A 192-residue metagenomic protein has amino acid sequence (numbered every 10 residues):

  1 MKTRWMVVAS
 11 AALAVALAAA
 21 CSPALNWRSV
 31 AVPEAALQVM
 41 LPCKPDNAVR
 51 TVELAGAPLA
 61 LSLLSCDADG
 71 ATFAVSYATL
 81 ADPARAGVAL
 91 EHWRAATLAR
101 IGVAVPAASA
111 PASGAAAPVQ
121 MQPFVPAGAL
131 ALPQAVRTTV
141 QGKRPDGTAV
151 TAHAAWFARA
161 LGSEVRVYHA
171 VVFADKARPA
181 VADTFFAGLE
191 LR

Functional and structural regions predicted by a protein language model:
M1-S10: Bacterial N-terminal signal peptides that target proteins for export
L17-A20: C-terminal motif of bacterial Sec signal peptides marking the signal peptidase cleavage site
S22-A24: Bacterial signal peptide processing site
N26-M40, F173-K176: Short aromatic-glycine motifs in intrinsically disordered, low-complexity regions
E34-T51, R192: Proline-anchored loop/turn motifs at beta-strand termini and strand-loop-strand connectors
P45-N47, A89-V105, G162-R192: Surface-exposed amphipathic alpha-helical segments
D46-E91: Secretory pathway targeting signatures of secreted, lumenal, and periplasmic proteins
D46-L63, T97-L161: Signature of long, low-cysteine stretches enriched in small and polar/charged residues
